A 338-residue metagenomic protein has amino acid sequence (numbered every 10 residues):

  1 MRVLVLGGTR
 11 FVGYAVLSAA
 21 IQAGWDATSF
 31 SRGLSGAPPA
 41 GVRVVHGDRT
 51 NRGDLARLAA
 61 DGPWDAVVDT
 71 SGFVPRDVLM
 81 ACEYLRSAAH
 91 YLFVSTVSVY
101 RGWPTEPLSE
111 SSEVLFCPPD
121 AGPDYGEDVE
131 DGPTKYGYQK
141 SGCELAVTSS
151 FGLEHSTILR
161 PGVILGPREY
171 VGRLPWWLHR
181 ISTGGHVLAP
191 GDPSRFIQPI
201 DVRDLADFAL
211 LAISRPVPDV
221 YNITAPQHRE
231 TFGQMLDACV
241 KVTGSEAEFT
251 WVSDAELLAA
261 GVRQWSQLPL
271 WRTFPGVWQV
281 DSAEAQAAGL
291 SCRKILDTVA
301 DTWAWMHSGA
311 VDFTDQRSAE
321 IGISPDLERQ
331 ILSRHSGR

Functional and structural regions predicted by a protein language model:
V3-A23: N-terminal Rossmann NAD(P)H-binding glycine-rich loop of SDR-like oxidoreductase domains
S29-S35, D48-R49: N-terminal Rossmann-fold cofactor-binding loop
G41-R52, S71-G72: Rossmann-fold cofactor-recognition segment
G62-G122, E144, T148: NAD(P)-cofactor binding segment of oxidoreductase domains
S95, C143-R168: Conserved beta-loop-beta element that borders a ligand/cofactor-binding pocket
E106-E144, V171-P175, R195-P199, R229: Short-chain dehydrogenase/reductase
V171-W177, P190-I213, D219-N222, D297: Substrate-positioning beta->alpha
F208-P275, V280-A283, D301-W303, A310-R338: Mid/C-terminal beta-alpha module of Rossmann-like enzyme folds, strongest in SDR-family dehydrogenases/epimerases
